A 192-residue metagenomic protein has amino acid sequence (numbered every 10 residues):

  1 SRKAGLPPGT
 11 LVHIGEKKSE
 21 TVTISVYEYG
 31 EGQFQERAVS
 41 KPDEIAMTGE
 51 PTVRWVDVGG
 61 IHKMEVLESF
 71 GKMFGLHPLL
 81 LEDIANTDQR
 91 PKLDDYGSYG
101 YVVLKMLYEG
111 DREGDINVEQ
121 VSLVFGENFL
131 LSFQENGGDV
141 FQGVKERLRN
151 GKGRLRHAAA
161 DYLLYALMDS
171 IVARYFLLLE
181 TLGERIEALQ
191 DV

Functional and structural regions predicted by a protein language model:
S1-V192: Peripheral, non-transmembrane regulatory/ligand-interaction domains of membrane transport proteins
